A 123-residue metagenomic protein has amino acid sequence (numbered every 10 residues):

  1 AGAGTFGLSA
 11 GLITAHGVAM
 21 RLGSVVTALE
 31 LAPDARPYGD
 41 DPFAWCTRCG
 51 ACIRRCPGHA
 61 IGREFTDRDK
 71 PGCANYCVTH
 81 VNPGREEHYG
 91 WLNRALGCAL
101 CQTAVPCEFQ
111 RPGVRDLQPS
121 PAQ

Functional and structural regions predicted by a protein language model:
A1-Q123: Catalytic cores of enzyme domains
